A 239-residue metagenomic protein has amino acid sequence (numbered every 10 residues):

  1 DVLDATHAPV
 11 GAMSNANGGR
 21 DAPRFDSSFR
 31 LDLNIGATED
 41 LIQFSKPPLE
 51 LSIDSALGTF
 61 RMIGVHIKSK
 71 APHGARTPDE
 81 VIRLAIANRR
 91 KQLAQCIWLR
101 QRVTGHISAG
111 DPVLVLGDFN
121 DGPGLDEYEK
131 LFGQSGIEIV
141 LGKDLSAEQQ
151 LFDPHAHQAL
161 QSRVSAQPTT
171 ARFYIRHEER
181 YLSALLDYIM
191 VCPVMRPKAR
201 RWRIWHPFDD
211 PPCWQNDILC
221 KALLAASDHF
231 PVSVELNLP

Functional and structural regions predicted by a protein language model:
D1-K68: Structured beta-strand-rich core segments of catalytic domains in phosphoester-bond hydrolases
Q43, G105-V113, N120-P239: Metal-dependent phosphoester-hydrolase catalytic domains
I53, G58-I63, L84-L93, G105 (+3 more regions): A shared catalytic/ligand-binding motif for oxyanion handling
R61-G64, L114-D118: A structural signal for short, well-ordered beta-strand segments and their strand-loop junctions that often border
I63, P72-T77, D126-Y128: A short secondary-structure junction signal
H66-K68, F119-G122: Catalytic metal-binding/acid-base residues of hydrolase active sites
K70-R90, Q215-N216: A solvent-exposed, charged loop/short amphipathic helix patch at secondary-structure junctions
N88, Q92-V115: His/acidic metal-ligating clusters that form di-metal
